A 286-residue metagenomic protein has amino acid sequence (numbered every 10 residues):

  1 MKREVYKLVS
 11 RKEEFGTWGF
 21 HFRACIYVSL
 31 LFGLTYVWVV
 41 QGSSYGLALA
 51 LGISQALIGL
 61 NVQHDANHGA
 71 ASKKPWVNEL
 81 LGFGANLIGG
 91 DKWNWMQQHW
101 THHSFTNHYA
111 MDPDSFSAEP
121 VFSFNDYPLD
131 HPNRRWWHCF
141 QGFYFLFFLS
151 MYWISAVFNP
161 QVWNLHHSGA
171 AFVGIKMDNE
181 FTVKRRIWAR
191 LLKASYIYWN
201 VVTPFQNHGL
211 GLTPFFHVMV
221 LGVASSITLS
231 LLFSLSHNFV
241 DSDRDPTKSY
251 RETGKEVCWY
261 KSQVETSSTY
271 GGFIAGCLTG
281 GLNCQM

Functional and structural regions predicted by a protein language model:
M1, W38-S43, D65, A70-K73: Long, hydrophobic alpha-helical transmembrane bundles and adjoining juxtamembrane helices/loops of multi-pass integral
M1-R11, A171-G174: Membrane-proximal N-terminal segments immediately preceding the first transmembrane helix
V5, G16-T17, H64: Intrinsically disordered, low-complexity proline-rich segments enriched in Ser/Thr
G16-G59, N86-G90, G142-I154, E180-L232: Alpha-helical bilayer-embedded segments of polytopic membrane proteins, i.e., transmembrane/intramembrane helices
I26, N67-H68, Y196, V240: Hydrophobic side chains within alpha-helical segments
A50-F181, R244-M286: Membrane-embedded catalytic scaffold of the fatty acid hydroxylase/desaturase
V220-S226, F233-V257: Active/binding-pocket-proximal capping segment
